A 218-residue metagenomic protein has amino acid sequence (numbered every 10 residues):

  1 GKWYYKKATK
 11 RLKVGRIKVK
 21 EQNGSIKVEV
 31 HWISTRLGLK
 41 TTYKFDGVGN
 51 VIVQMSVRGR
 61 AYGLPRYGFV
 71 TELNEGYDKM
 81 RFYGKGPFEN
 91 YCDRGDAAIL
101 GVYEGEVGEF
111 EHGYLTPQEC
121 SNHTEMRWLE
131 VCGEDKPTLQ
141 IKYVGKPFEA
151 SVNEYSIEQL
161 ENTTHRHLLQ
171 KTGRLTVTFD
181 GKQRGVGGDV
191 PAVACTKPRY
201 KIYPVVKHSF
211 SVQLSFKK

Functional and structural regions predicted by a protein language model:
G1-K218: Beta-strand/loop-rich accessory regions of lumenal/periplasmic or secreted enzymes, predominantly carbohydrate-active
